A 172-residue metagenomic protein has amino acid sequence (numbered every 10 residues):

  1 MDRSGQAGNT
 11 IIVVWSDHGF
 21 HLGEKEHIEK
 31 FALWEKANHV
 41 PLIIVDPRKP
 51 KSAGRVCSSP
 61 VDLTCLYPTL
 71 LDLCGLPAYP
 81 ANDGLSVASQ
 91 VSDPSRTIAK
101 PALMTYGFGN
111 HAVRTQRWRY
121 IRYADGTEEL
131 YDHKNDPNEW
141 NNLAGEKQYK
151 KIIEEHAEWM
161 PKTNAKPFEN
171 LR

Functional and structural regions predicted by a protein language model:
D2, Q6, S92-S95, Q148: Residue-level signal for alpha-helix termini/capping positions
D2-R55, A99: Histidine-centered active-site microenvironments of extracellular/periplasmic hydrolases and transferases
H18-H27, D62-Y67, L71-H133, N138 (+2 more regions): C-terminal cap/loop subdomain of S1 sulfatases and analogous C-terminal strand-loop tails that border
E29, P50-V61, L73-A78, W140-E146: Active-site rim elements
E146, K150-I153: An amphipathic, aromatic/His-enriched active-site/gating alpha helix that lines ligand/cofactor pockets
